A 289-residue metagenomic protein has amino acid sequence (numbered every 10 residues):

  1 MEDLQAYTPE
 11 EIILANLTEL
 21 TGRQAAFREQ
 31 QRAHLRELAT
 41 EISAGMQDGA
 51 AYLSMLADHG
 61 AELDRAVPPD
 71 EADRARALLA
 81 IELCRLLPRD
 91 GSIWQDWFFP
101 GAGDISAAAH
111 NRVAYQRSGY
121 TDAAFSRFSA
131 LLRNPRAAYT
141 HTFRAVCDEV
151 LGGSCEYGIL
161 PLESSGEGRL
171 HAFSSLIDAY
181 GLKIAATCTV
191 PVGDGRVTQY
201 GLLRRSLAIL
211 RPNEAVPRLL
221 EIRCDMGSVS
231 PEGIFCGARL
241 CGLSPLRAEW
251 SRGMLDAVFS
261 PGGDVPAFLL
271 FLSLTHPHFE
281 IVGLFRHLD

Functional and structural regions predicted by a protein language model:
M1-D289: Domain-level signature for soluble enzymes in the chorismate/prephenate branch of the shikimate pathway
